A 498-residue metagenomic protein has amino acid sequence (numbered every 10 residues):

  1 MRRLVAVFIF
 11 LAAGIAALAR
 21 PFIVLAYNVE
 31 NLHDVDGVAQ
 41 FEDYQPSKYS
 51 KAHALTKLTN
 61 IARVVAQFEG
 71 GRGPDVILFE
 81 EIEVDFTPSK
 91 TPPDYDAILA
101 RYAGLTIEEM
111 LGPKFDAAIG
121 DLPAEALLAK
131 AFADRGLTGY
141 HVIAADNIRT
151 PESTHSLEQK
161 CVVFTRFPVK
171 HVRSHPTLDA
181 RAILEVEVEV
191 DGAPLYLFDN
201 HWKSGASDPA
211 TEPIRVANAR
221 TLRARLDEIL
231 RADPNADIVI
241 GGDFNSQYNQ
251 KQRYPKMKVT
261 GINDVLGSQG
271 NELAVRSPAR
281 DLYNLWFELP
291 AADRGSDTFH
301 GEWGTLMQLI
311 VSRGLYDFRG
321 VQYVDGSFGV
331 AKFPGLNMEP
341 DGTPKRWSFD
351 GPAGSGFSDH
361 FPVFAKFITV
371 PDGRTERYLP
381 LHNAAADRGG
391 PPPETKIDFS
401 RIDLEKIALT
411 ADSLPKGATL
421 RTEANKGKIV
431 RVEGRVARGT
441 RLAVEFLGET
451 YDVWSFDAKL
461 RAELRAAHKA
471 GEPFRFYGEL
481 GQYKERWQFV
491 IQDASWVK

Functional and structural regions predicted by a protein language model:
F8-L18: Hydrophobic h-region of N-terminal signal peptides that target proteins for export in Gram-negative bacteria
A17-E158, D350-G351, I368-K406, D493-S495: N-terminal, active-site-proximal structural segment of metallo-dependent hydrolase catalytic domains
A19-V24, H33, F167-H171, A180-S204: Beta-strand-turn-beta hairpins that frame and shape the catalytic cleft of phosphate-ester-processing enzymes
I23-A26, D75-E81, H141-A144, C161-T165 (+9 more regions): Structural recognition of the beta-strand scaffold that forms the well-ordered cores of secreted hydrolase catalytic
Y44-A54, M110-I119, R149-E152, S174 (+5 more regions): Second-shell loop/turn segments in exported
S174, L178, E228-A236, S246-K416 (+1 more regions): Metal-dependent phosphoester-hydrolase catalytic domains
T211-P234: A long, amphipathic alpha-helix that forms part of the scaffold/cap immediately adjacent to metal-dependent active
E272, R388-K498: OB-fold single-stranded nucleic acid-binding module
